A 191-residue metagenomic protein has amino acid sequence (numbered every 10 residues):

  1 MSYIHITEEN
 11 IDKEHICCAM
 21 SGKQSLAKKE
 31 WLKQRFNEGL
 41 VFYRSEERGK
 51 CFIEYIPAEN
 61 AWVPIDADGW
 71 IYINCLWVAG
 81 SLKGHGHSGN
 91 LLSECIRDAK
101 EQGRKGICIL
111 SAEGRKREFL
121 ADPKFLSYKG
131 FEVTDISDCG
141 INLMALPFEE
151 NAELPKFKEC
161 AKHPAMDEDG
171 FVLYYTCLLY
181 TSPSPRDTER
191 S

Functional and structural regions predicted by a protein language model:
M1-R48: Short amphipathic alpha-helix that is part of the acyltransferase structural core
E38-Y43, I53-D68: A conserved beta-strand-loop-helix scaffold within acyl/acetyltransferase catalytic domains
G49-E59, Y72, W77: Conserved beta-strand in the GNAT
L76-G84, E113: A short, internal acetyl-CoA/4′-phosphopantetheine-binding micro-motif in the GNAT/acyltransferase core
G84-R97: Conserved acetyl-CoA-binding loop-helix of GNAT-fold acetyltransferases
A99-G114: Conserved GNAT acetyl-CoA-binding A-motif
E113-I136: Conserved active-site alpha-helix within GNAT-family acetyltransferase domains
Y180-D187: Conserved small/polar residues in nucleotide/adenosyl-binding loops
